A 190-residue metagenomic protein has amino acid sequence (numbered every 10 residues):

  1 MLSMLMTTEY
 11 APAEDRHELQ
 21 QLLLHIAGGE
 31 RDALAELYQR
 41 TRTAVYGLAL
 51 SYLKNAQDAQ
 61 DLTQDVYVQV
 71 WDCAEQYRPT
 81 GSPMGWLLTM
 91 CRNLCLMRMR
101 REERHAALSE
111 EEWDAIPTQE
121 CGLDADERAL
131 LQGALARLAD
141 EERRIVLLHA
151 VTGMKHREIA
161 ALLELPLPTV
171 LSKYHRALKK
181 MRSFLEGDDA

Functional and structural regions predicted by a protein language model:
L2-T7, P12-R16, M97, R104-G133 (+1 more regions): Internal acidic/polar
T7-A13, A27-E36, G47-D65, E158 (+1 more regions): Short, charged helix-capping/linker segments at alpha-helix termini
E18, R42, Y46, A56-C73 (+1 more regions): Conserved RNAP core-binding helix
Q21-I26, L130-A139: Short amphipathic alpha-helical boundary/capping segments
R40-T43, S51-K54, R137, L147-M154: Short helix-capping/turn signature of helix-turn-helix
G47, D61-V68, G81-N93, S172: Structural recognition of an alpha-helix C-terminal capping motif at a helix-to-coil junction
D72-P79, L88-S109: Arg/Lys-rich amphipathic alpha helix in sigma70-family domain 2
R92, L96, E142, V151 (+2 more regions): DNA-recognition helix of helix-turn-helix
